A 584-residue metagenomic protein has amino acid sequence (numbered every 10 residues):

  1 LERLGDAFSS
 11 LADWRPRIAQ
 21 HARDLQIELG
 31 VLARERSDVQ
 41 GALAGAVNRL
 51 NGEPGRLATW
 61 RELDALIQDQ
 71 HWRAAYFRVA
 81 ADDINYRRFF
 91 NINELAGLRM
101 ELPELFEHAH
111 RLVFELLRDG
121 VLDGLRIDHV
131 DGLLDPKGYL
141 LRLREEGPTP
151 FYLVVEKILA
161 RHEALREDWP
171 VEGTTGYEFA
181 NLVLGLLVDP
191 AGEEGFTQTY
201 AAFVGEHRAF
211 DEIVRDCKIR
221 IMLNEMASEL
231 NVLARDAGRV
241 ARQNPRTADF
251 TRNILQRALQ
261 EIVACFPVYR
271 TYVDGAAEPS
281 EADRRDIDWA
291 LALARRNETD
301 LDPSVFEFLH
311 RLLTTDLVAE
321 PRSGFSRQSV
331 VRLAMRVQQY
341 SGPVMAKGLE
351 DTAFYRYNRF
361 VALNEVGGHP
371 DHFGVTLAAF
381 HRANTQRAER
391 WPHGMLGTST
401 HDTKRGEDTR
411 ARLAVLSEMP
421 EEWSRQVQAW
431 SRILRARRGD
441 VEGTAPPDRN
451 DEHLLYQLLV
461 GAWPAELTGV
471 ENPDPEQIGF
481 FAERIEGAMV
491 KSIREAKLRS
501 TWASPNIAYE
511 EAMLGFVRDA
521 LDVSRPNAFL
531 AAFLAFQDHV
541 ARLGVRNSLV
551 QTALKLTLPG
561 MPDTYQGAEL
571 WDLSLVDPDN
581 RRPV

Functional and structural regions predicted by a protein language model:
L1-G124, D131-P464, G469, G487-L556: Alpha-amylase-like alpha-glycosidases and glucanotransferases acting on alpha-linked glucans and related
G406-D408, L570-P583: Cytochrome P450 core scaffold surrounding the K-helix E-X-X-R motif and the conserved "meander" helix-loop region
I478: A charged helix-plus-loop insertion that forms the helical arch/lid used to bind and gate nucleic-acid substrates
G560: Carbohydrate-binding surface patches
T564-Q566: Short hydrophobic beta-strand that contains or immediately precedes a catalytic carboxylate
